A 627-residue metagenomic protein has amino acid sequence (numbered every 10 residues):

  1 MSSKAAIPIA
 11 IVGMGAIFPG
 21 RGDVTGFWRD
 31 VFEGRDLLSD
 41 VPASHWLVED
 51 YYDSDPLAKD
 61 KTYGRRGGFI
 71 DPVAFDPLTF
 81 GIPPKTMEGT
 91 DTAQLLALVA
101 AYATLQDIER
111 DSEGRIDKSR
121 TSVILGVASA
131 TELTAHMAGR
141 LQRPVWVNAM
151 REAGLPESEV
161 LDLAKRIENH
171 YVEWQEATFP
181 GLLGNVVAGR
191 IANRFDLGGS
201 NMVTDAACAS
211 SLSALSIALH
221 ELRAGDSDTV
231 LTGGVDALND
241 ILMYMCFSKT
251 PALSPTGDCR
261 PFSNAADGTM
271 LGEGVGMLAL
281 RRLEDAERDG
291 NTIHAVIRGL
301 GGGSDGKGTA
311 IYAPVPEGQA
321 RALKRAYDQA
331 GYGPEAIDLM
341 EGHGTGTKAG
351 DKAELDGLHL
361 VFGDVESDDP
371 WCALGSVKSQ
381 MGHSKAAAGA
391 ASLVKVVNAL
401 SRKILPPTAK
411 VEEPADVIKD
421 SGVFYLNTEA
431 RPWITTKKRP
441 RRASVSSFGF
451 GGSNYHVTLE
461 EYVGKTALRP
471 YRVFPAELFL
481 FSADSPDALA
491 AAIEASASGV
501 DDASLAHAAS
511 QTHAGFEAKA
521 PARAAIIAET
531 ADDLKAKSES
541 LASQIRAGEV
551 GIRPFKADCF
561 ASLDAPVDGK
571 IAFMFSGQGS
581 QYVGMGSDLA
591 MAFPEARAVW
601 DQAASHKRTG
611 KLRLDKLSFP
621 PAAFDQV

Functional and structural regions predicted by a protein language model:
S2-V473: Condensing-enzyme catalytic core of the thiolase-fold
V12, L38, I70, F479-F481 (+2 more regions): Short hydrophobic-aromatic micro-motifs
G15-I17, P314-Q329, L339, I418 (+4 more regions): Flexible catalytic loop/linker elements that gate and position reactive groups at enzyme active sites
V41-L47, I82, A409-K410, A506-A509 (+2 more regions): Short coil/turn segments at secondary-structure boundaries
L78-T86, A520-R523, L617-P620: Glycine-/proline-rich flexible loop or hinge segments
L96, A100, A491, A495 (+1 more regions): A non-catalytic, amphipathic alpha-helix used as a structural packing/dimerization or gating element in enzyme scaffolds
Y171, A483, A528, G551-V627: FabD-like malonyl-/acyl-CoA
G299-L300, S304-P314, A536, V550 (+1 more regions): Acyltransferase
